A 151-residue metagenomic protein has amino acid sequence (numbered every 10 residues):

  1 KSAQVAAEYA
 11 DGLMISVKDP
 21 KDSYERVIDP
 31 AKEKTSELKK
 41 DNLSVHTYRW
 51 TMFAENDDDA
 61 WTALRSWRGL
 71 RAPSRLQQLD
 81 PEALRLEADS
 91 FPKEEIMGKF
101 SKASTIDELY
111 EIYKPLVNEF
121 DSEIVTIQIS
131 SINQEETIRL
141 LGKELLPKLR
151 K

Functional and structural regions predicted by a protein language model:
K1, K18, Y48-M52, S130-I132: Active-site beta-loop-alpha junctions enriched in small/polar residues
K1-S23: Loop-centered beta-sheet repeat module
V5, Y9, P115-E123: A structural motif corresponding to the C-terminal end of an alpha-helix and its immediate exit/capping segment
A6, A60, L116, L141 (+1 more regions): Conserved, mostly hydrophobic/aromatic
G12-M14, N42-H46, E123-T126: Structural preference for beta-strand elements that scaffold enzyme active sites
V17-K21, T126-I138: Glycine-rich, proline-tolerant flexible connector loops at the mouths of alpha/beta enzymes
D22-F120: An alpha-helical appendage that flanks or caps ligand/catalytic pockets
Y24-K34, N133-K151: C-terminal helical cap(s) of enzyme catalytic domains, especially alpha/beta-barrels
